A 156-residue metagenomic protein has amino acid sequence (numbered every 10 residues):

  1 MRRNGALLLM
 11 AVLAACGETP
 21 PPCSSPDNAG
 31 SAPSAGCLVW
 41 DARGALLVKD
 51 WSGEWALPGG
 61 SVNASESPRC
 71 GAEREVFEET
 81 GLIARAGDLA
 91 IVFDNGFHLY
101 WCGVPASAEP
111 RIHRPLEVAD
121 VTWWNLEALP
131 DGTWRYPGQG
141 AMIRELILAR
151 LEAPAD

Functional and structural regions predicted by a protein language model:
G5-A14: Bacterial N-terminal signal peptides
G17-A35: Acidic, metal-coordinating catalytic segment for phosphate/diphosphate chemistry, firing primarily on the Nudix
G44-A45: Entry beta-strands of beta-propeller and related beta-repeat scaffolds
D50: Short loop/turn segments immediately following the C-termini of beta-strands
A56-G60: A short gly/proline-enriched turn/hairpin at secondary-structure junctions
S61-M142, L146-A153: Unchanged
